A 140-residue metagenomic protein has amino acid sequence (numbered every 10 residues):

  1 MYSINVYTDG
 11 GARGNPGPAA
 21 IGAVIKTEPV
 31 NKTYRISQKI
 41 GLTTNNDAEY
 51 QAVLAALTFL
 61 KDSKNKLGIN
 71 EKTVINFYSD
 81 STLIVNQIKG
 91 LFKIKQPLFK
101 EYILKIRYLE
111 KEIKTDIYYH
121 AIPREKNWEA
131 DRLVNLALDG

Functional and structural regions predicted by a protein language model:
M1-D47, T58-F59: RNase H-like nuclease fold core
G11, N15, L54-G140: RNase H catalytic domain
E49, V53: Short, conserved alpha-helix that lines the donor NDP-sugar binding/gating region of sugar-transfer enzymes
